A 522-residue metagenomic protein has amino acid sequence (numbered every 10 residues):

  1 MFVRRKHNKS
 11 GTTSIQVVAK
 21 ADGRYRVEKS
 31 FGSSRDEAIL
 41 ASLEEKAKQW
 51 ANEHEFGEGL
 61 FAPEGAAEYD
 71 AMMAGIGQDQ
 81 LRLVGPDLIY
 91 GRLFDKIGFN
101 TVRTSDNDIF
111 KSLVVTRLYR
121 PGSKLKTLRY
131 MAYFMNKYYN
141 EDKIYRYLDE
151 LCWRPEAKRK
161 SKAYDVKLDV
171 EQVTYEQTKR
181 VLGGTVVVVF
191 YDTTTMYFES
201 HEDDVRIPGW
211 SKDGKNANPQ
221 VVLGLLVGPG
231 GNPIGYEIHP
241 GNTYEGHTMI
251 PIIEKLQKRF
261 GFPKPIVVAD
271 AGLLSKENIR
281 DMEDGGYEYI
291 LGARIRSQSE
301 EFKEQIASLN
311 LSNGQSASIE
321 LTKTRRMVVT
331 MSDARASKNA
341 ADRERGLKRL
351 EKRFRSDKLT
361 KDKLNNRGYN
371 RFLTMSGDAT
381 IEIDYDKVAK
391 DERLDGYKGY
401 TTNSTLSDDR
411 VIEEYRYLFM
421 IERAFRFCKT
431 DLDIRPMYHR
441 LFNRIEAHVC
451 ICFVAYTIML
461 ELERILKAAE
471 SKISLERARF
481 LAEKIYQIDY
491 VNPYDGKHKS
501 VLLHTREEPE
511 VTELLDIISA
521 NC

Functional and structural regions predicted by a protein language model:
M1-E202, R206-I207, A217, L226-E237 (+5 more regions): Dynamic "connector" segments at or just before major functional cores
G23, F134-Y139, R154, L182 (+5 more regions): Secondary-structure transition/capping motifs at alpha-helix termini and the adjoining loop/turn into the next element
V221, G235-I238, G286-E414, E483-C522: An anionic, glycine-rich sequence signature occurring as long contiguous blocks
E237-R259: Active-site beta-loop-alpha junctions of metal-dependent nucleic acid enzymes, especially the RNase H-like/DDE
Y244, V268-E277, I295-S297, R444-E446: Acidic, metal-coordinating catalytic cores used for nucleic-acid/nucleotide bond scission and strand-transfer chemistry
V411-Y438: Short amphipathic alpha-helical "interface-anchor" segments enriched in bulky aromatics
L441-L462: Basic, amphipathic alpha-helical segments enriched in Lys/Arg and hydrophobic/aromatic residues
